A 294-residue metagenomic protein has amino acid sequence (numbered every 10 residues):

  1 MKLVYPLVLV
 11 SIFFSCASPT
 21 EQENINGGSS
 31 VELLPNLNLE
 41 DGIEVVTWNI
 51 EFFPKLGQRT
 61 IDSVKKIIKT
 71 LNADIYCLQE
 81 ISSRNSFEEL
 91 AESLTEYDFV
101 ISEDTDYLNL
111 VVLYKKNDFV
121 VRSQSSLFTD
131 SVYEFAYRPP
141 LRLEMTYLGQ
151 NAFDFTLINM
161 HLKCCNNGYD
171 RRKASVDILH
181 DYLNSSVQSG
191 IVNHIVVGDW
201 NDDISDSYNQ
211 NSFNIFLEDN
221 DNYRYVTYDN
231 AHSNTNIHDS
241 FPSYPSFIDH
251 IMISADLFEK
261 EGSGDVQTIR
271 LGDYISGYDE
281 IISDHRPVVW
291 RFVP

Functional and structural regions predicted by a protein language model:
K2-L9: Sec-dependent signal peptide recognition, specifically the positively charged N-region followed immediately by
Y5, C16-D98, D104-L110, K173-D177 (+4 more regions): N-terminal, active-site-proximal structural segment of metallo-dependent hydrolase catalytic domains
S18-E32, R84, S185-I195, D202-P294: Metal-dependent phosphoester-hydrolase catalytic domains
L33, I50-K55, N72-E80, V100 (+7 more regions): Second-shell loop/turn segments in exported
E44-T47, D74-E80, F99-S102, L110-Y114 (+8 more regions): Structural recognition of the beta-strand scaffold that forms the well-ordered cores of secreted hydrolase catalytic
T60-K65, L71-Y76, L141-A231: Extracytoplasmic, non-cytosolic globular domains
I75, Q79-T156, M160-L162: Structured beta-strand-rich core segments of catalytic domains in phosphoester-bond hydrolases
